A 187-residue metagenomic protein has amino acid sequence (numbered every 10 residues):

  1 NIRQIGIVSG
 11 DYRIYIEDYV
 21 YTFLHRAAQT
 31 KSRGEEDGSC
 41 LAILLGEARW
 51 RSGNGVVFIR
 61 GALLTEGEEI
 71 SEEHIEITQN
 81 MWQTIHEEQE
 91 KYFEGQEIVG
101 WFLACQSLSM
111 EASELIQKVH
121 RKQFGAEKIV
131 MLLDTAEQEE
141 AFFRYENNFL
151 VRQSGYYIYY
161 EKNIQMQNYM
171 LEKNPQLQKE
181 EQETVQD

Functional and structural regions predicted by a protein language model:
N1-G100, C105-V185: N-terminal beta-strand/alpha-helix entry module and adjacent surface of metal-dependent catalytic domains
